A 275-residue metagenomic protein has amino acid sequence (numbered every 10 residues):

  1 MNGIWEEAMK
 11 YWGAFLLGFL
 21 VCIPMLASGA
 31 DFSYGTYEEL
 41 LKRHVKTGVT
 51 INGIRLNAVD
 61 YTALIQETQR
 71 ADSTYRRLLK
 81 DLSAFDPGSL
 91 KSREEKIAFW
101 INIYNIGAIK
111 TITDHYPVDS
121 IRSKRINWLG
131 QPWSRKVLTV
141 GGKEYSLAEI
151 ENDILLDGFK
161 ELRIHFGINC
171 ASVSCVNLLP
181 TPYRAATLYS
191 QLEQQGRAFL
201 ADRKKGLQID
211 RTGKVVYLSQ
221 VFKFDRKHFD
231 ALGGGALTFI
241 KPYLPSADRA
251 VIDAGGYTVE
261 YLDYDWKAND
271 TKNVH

Functional and structural regions predicted by a protein language model:
N2-W12: Positively charged n-region of N-terminal signal peptides that target proteins for export
A14-P24: Bacterial N-terminal signal peptides
M25-G29: Sec/Tat signal peptide C-region and signal peptidase I cleavage site
A30-L90, E95-F99, A108-H275: Interaction/scaffold regions that mediate signaling and macromolecular assembly across diverse proteins
